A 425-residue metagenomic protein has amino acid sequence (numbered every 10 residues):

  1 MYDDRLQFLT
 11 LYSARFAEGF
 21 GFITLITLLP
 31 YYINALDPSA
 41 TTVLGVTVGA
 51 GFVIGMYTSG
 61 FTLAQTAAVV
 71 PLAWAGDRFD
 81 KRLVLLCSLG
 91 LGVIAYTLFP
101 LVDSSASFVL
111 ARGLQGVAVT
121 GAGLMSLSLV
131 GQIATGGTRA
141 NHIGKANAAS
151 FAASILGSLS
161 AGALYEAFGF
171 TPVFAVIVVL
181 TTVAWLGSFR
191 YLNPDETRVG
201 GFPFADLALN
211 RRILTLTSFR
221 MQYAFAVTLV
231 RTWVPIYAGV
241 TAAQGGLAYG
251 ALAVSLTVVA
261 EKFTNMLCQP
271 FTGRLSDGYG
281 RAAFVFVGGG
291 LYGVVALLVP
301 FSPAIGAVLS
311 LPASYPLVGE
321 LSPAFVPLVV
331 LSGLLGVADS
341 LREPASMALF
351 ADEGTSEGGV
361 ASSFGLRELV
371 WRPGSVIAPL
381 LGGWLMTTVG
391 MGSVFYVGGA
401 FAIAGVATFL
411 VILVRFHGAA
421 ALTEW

Functional and structural regions predicted by a protein language model:
T27-G51, T232-L252: Short amphipathic helix-loop junctions that connect adjacent transmembrane helices in Major Facilitator Superfamily/SLC
G55-A73, L256-F271: Central cavity-lining transmembrane alpha-helices of secondary-active solute carriers, predominantly the Major
T66-D103, S276: Conserved MFS/SLC helix-loop-helix module at the cytosolic interface between two early adjacent transmembrane helices
D80, L101-S107, A118, G280 (+2 more regions): Helix-breaking motifs and short loop linkers at transmembrane-helix boundaries and internal kinks in secondary membrane
L83-L98, V178, A283-L298, Y396: Structural signature of the two symmetry-related core transmembrane helices
A111-A152: Cytoplasmic helix-loop-helix junction between adjacent transmembrane helices in 12-TM secondary transporters
V178-T197, G405-L413: C-terminal membrane-cytosol helix-exit motif in multi-pass small-molecule transporters
Y279-E343: C-terminal transmembrane helical hairpin of 12-TM major facilitator-type secondary transporters
